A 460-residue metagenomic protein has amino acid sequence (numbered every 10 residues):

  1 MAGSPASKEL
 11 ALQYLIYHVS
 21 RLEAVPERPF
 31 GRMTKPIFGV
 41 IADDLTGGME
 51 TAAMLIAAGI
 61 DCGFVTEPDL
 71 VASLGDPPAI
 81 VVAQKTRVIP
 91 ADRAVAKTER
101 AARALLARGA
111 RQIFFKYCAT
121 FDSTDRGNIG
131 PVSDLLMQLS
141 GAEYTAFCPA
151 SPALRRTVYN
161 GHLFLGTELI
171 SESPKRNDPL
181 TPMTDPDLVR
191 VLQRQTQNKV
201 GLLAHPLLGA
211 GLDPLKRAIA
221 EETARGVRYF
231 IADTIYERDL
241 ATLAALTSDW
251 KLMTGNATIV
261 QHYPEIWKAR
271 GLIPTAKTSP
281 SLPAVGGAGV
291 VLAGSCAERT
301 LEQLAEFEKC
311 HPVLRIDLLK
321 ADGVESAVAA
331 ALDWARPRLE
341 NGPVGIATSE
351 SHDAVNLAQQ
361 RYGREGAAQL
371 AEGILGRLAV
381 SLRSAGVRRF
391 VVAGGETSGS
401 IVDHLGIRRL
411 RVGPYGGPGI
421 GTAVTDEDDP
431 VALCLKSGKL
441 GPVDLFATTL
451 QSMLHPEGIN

Functional and structural regions predicted by a protein language model:
G3-P5, L10, A24-R28: Short, low-complexity intrinsically disordered segments enriched in A/P/G/S/L with frequent Arg, especially at protein
T34-I37, P78, A94, A102-L240 (+1 more regions): Cap/lid and interdomain-hinge subdomains that line or gate substrate/regulatory clefts in soluble alpha/beta enzymes
P36-G75, A96-K97: N-terminal basic/disordered segments at the start of proteins
E50-A53, D125-I129, R156-F164, P214-L215 (+6 more regions): Short acidic, glycine/serine/threonine-rich loops at helix termini
P68-D69, P90-A104: Glycine-rich, highly charged phosphate/nucleotide-binding loops
T167-A331: Conserved, well-structured core segments that form the ligand-binding/active-site neighborhood of functional domains
A335, L339-A393: C-terminal structural cap/anchor segments
V387-R388, E396-L445: Conserved, well-ordered active-site substructure
